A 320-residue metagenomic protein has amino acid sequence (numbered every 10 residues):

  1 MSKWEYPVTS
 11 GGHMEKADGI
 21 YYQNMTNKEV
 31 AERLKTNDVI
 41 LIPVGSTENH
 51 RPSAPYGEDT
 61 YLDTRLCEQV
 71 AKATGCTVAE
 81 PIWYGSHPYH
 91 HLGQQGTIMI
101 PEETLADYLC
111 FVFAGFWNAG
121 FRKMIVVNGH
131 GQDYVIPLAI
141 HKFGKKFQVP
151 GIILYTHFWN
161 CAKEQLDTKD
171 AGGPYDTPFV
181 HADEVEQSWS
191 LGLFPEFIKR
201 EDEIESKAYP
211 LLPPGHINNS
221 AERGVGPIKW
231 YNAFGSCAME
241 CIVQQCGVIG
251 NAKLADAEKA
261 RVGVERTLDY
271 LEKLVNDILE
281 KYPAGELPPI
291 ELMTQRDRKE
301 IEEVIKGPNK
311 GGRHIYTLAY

Functional and structural regions predicted by a protein language model:
S2-E103, D107-K123, G129-Y320: Extended, histidine- and acidic-residue-enriched regions that form the cofactor-binding/catalytic faces
